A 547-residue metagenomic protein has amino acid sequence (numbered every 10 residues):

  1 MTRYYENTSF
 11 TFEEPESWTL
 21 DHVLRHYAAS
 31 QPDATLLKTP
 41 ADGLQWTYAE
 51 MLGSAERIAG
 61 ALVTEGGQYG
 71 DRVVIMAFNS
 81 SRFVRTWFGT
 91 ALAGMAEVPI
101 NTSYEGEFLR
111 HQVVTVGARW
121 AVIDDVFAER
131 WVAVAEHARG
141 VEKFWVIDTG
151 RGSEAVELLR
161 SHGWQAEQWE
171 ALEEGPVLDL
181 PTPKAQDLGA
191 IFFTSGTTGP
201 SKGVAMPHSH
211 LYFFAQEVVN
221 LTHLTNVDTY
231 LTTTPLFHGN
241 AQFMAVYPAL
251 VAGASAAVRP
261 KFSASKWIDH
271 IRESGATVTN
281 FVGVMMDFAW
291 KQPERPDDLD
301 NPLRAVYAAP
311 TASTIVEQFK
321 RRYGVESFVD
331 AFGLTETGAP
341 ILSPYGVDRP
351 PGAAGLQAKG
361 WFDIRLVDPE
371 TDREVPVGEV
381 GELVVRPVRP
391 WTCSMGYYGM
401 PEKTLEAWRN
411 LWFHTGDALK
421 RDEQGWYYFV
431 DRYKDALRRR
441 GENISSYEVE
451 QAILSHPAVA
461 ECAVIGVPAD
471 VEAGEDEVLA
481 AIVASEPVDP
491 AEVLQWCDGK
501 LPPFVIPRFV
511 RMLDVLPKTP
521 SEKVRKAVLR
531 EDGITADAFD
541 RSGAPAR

Functional and structural regions predicted by a protein language model:
P32-T35, V146, G163-A166, A171-F193 (+2 more regions): Conserved pre-ATP/AMP-binding loop-to-beta segment of ANL
D33-S80, V84-F88, E105-R110, S209: Conserved AMP-binding/adenylate-forming core of the ANL superfamily
L52-G60, L172, V204-T225, T233-T234 (+2 more regions): Conserved structural elements of the adenylate-forming
T64-E65, F88, L92-E170, E294 (+1 more regions): Structural core segment of the AMP-binding/adenylate-forming
Y104-H111, A121-D125, T279, I364 (+6 more regions): AMP-binding/adenylate-forming catalytic core of the ANL superfamily
I147, L501-K523, S542-R547: AMP-binding/adenylate-forming catalytic domain of the ANL superfamily
Y212-T229, F237-T277, Q292: Conserved AMP-binding/adenylation subdomain of ANL enzymes
V251, E273-F281, W290-P350, D363 (+1 more regions): Gly/Ser/Thr-rich phosphate-binding loop
